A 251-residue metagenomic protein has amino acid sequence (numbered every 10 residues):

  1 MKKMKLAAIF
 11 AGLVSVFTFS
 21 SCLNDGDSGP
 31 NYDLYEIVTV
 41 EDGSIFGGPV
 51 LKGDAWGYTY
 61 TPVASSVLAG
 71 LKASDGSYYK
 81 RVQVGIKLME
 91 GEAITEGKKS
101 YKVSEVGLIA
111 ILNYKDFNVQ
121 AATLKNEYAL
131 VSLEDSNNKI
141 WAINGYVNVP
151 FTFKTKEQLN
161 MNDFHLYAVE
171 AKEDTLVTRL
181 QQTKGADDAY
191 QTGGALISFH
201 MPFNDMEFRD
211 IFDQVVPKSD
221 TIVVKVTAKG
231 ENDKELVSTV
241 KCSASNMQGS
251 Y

Functional and structural regions predicted by a protein language model:
M1-S44: Bacterial Sec-dependent N-terminal signal peptides
A55-D75: Beta-strand/loop nucleic-acid-binding surfaces
G70-S100, V223-V226: Flexible glycine-rich surface loops and low-complexity tracts that mediate binding to linear polymers
D75-Y78, A186-K229: Short, solvent-exposed, Trp/other aromatic-anchored flexible loops in extracytoplasmic proteins
E90, F153-E157, K184, D205 (+1 more regions): Beta-strand elements of well-folded, non-transmembrane domains
E92-K154: Surface-exposed beta-loop interaction hotspot
V131-G194: Short helix-loop boundary/capping segments
G230-Y251: Short beta-strand elements
